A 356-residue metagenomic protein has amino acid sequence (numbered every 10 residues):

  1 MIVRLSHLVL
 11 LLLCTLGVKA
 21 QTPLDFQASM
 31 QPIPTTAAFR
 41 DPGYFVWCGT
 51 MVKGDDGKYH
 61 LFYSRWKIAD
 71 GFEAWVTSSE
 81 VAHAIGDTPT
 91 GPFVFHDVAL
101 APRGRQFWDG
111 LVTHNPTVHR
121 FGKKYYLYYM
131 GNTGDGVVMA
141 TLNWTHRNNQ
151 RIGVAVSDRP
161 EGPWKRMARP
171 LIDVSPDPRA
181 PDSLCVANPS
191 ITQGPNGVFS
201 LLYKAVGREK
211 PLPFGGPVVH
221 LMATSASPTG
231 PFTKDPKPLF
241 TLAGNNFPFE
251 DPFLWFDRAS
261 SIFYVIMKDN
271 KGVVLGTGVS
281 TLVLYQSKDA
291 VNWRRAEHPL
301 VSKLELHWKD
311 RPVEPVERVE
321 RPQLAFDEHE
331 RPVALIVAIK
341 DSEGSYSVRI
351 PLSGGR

Functional and structural regions predicted by a protein language model:
I2-L11: Sec-dependent signal peptide recognition, specifically the positively charged N-region followed immediately by
L11-K19: Hydrophobic h-region of N-terminal signal peptides that target proteins for export in Gram-negative bacteria
A20-R356: Carbohydrate-active catalytic/glycan-binding domains of CAZyme proteins, especially the secreted or lumenal ectodomains
